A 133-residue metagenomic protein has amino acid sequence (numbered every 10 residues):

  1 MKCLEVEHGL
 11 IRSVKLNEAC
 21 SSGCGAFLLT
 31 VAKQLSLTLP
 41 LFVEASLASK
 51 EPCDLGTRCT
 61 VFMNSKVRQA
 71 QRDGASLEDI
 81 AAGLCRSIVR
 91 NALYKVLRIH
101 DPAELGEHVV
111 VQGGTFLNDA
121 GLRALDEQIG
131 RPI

Functional and structural regions predicted by a protein language model:
M1-E7, E51: Gly/Thr-rich phosphate-binding beta-strand-loop-beta motif of the actin/hexokinase/Hsp70
V6, A45, Q112-G114: Generic beta-strand/beta-sheet core signal
V6-S13, A124-P132: A glycine- and small-aliphatic-rich helix-loop capping segment at beta-alpha/alpha-beta transitions that lines
R12-E51: Glycine-rich phosphate-binding loop plus the immediately following alpha-helix
K15-G23, G83-R86, V110-F116, I133: Active-site nucleophile and cofactor-binding loops and adjacent substrate-binding regions of central metabolic enzymes
L39-A45, K95-H108: Flexible, glycine/charged-enriched surface loops at secondary-structure junctions
S65-Y94: Adenine-nucleotide phosphate-binding core of ATP-dependent small-molecule kinases
S87, H100-Q128: Glycine-rich phosphate-binding loops at beta-strand->alpha-helix junctions
